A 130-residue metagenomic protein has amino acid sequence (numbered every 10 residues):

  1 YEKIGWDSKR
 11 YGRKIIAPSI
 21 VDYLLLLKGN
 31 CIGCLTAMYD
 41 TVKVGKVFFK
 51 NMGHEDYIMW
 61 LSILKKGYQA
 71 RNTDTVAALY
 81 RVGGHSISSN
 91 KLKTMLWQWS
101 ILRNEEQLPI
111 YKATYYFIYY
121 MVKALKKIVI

Functional and structural regions predicted by a protein language model:
Y1-S8, C34-A37, H54-Y57, I110-I130: Anionic, Ser/Thr-rich low-complexity intrinsically disordered regions
I4-W6, R10-K93: Conserved nucleotide-sugar donor-binding catalytic segment
L79-I130: Hydrophobic helical membrane-anchoring modules
